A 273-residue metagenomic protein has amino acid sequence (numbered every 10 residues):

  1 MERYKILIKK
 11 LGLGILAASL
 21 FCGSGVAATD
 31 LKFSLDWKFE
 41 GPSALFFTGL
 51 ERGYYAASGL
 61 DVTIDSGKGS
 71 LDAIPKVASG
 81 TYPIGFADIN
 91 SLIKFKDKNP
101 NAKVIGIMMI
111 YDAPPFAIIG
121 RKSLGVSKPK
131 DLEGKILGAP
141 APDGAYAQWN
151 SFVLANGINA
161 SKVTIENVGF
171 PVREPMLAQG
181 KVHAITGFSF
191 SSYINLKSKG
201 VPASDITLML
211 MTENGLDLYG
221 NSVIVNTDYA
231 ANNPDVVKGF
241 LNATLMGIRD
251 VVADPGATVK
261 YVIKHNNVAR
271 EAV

Functional and structural regions predicted by a protein language model:
E2-G12: Bacterial N-terminal signal peptides that target proteins for export
K10-L20: Sec-dependent N-terminal signal peptides
C22-A28: Sec/Tat signal peptide C-region and signal peptidase I cleavage site
D30-Q179, H183-F190, M209-M211, L216-D217: Short, glycine-/small- and polar/acidic-enriched structural segments that line small-molecule recognition paths
A117-I119, S222-V225, Y229-A230: Short glycine- and hydrophobic/aromatic-rich loop-to-beta-strand nucleating segment in the catalytic cores
A160-T164, A203-T207, N267-V273: Short, surface-exposed acidic
Y193-T212: Extracytoplasmic/periplasmic substrate-binding proteins
A231-V273: Secondary-structure end/capping motifs
